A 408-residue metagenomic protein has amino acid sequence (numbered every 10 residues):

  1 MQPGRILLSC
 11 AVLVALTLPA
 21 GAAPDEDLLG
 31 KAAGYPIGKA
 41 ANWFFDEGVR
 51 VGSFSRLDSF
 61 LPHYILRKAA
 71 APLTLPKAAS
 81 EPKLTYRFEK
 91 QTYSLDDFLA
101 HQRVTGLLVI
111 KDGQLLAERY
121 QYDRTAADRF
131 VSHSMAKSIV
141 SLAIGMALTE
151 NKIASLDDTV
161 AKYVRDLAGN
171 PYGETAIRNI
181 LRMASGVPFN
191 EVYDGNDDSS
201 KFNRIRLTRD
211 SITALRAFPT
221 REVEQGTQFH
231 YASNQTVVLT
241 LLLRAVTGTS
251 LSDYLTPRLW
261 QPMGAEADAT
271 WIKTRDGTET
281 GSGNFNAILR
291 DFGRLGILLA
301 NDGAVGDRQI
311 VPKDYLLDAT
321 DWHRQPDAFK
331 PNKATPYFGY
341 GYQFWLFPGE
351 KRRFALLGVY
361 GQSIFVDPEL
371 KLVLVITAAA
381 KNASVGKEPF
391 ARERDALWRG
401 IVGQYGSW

Functional and structural regions predicted by a protein language model:
S9-T17: Bacterial N-terminal signal peptides
A20-T125, I153, R182, A396-W408: N-terminal leader/targeting segments and the immediately adjacent pre-domain N-terminus
A23-I37, N42, R353-W408: Structured C-terminal helix/loop/strand segments within mature extracytoplasmic catalytic/sensor domains
G113, V131-L156, I180, L239-L243 (+1 more regions): Active-site SXXK
Y120, A126-A127, D194-D276, G283: Catalytic-site signature segments of enzymes, centered on catalytic residues
V131, E150-P188, T220, A245-S282 (+1 more regions): Active-site helix/loop module of the DD-peptidase/beta-lactamase fold, centered on the serine-lysine SxxK catalytic
S141, Q235-L242, G281-A304, Q362-A378: Active-site-proximal alpha-helical segments within enzyme catalytic domains
E266-A269, L317-V373: Active-site Gly/Thr loop motif
